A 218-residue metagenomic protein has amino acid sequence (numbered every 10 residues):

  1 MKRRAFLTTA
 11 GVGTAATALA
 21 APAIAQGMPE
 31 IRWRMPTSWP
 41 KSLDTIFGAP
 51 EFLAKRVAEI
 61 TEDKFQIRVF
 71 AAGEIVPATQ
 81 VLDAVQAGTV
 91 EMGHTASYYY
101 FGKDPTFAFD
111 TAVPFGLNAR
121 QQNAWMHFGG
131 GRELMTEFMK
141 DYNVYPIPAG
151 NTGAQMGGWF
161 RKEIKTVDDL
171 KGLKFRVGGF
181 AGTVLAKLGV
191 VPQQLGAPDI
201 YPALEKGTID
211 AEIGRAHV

Functional and structural regions predicted by a protein language model:
A5-A25: N-terminal export signals
A21-T37, A58-Q66, K140, E163-K174 (+1 more regions): Immediate post-signal peptide segment of exported/extracytoplasmic ligand-binding proteins
R34-E51, A72-V76: Extracytoplasmic "Venus flytrap"
L43-R68, G130, T183: Short, polar/charged alpha-helical segment
A54-K55, Q86, A96-P192, A197 (+1 more regions): Contiguous mixed-secondary-structure segments that line small-molecule binding/active-site clefts of soluble domains
E59-I60, I67-Q86, E91, A108 (+1 more regions): Extracytoplasmic small-molecule ligand-binding "clamshell" domains of the periplasmic binding protein/Venus flytrap
D63-F65, V81-T95, R176, V190-P192 (+1 more regions): Alpha-to-beta junction loops
A216-V218: Conserved small/polar residues in nucleotide/adenosyl-binding loops
